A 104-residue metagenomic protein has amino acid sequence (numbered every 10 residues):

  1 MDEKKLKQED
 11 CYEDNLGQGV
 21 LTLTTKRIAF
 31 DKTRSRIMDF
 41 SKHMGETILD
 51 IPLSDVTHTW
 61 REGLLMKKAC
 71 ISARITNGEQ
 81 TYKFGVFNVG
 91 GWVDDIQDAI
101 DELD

Functional and structural regions predicted by a protein language model:
M1-K26, D31-T33, K42-L49, G63 (+2 more regions): Anionic N-terminal interaction surfaces
S35-F40, D55-A73: Short acidic, Gly/Pro-enriched loop/turn segments at secondary-structure junctions
